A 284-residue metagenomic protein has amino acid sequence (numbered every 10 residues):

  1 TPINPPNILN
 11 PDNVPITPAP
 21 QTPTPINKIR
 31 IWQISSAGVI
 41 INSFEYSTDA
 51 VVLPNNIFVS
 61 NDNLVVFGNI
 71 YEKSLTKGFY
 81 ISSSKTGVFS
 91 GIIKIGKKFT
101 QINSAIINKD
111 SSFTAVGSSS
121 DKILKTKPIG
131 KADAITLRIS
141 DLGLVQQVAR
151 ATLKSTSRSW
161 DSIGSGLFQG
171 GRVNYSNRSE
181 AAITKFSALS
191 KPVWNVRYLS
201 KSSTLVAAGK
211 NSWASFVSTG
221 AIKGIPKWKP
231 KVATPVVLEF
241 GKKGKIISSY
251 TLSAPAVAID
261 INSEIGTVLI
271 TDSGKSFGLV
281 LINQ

Functional and structural regions predicted by a protein language model:
T1-Q284: A sequence-level/structural motif corresponding to short, flexible coil/turn segments enriched in small polar residues
